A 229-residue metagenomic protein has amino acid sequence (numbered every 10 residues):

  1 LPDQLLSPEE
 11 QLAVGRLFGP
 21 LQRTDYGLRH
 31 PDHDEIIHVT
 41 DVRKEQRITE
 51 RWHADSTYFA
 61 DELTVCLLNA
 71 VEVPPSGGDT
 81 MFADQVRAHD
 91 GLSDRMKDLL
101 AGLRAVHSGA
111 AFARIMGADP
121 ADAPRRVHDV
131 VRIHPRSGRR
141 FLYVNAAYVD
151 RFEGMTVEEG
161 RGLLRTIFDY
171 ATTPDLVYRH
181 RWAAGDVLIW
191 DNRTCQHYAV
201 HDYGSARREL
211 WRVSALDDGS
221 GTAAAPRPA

Functional and structural regions predicted by a protein language model:
L1-V187, N192-A229: Non-heme Fe(II) oxygenase catalytic core, chiefly the N-lobe of the double-stranded beta-helix
